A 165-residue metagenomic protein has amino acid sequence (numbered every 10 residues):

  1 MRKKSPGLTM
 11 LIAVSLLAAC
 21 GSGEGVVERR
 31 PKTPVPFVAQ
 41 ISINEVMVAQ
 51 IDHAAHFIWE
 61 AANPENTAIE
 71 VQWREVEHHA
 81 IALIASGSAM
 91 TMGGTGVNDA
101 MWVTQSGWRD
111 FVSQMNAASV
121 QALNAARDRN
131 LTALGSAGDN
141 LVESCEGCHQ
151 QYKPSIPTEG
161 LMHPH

Functional and structural regions predicted by a protein language model:
M1-M10: Bacterial N-terminal signal peptides that target proteins for export
K4, G21-E24: Extended hydrophobic/aromatic-rich secondary-structure runs
L17-A19: C-terminal motif of bacterial Sec signal peptides marking the signal peptidase cleavage site
G23-H165: Sequence context surrounding c-type heme c attachment/ligation sites in exported
